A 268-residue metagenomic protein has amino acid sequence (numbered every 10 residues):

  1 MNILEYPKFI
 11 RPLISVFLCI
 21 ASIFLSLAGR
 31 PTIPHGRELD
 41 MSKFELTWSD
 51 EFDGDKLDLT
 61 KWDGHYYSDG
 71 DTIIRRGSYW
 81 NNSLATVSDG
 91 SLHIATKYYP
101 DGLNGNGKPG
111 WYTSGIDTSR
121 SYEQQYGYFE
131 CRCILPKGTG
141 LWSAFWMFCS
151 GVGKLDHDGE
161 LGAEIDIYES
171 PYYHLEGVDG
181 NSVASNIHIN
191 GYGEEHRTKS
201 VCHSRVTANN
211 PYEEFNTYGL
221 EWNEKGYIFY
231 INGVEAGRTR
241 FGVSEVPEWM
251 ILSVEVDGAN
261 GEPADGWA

Functional and structural regions predicted by a protein language model:
M1-N2, I23: Accessible peptide chain termini
N2-I3, L57: Short intrinsically disordered, low-complexity coil segments enriched in acidic
I3-V16: Bacterial N-terminal signal peptides that target proteins for export
F17-R37: Bacterial Sec-dependent signal peptides at the C-terminal "C-region" and cleavage site
R30-A268: GH16 jelly-roll
